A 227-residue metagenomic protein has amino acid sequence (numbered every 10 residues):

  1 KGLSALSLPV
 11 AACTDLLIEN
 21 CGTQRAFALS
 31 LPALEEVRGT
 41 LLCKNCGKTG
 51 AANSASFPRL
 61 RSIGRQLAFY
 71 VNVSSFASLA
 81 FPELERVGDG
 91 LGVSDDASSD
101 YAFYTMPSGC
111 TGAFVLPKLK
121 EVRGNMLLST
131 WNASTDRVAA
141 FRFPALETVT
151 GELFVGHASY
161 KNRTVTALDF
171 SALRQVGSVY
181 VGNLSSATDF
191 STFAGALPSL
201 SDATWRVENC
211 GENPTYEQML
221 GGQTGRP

Functional and structural regions predicted by a protein language model:
K1-A33, R38-E83, G88-K118, R123-P227: Concave beta-strand-loop units of leucine-rich repeat
